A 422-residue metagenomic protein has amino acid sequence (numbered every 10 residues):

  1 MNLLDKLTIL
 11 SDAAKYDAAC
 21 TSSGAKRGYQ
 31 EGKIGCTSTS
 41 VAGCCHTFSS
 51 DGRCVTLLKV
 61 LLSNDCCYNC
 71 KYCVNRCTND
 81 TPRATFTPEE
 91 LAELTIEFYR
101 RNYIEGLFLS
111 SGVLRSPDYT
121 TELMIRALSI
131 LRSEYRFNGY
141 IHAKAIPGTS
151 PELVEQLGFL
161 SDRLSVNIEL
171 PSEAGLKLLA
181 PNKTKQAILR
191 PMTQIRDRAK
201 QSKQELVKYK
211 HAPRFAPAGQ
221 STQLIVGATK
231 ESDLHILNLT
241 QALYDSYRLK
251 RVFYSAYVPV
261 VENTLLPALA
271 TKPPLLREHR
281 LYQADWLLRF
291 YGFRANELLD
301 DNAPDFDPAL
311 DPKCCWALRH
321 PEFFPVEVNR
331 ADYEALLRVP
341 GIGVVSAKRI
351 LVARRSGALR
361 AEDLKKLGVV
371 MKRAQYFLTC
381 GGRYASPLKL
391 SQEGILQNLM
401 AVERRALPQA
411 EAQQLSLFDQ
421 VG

Functional and structural regions predicted by a protein language model:
M1-D65, V370, L378-T379, S386-Q409 (+1 more regions): Flexible, acidic/Gly-rich N-terminal and inter-domain linker regions that tether and position cofactor-handling modules
L57, C70, L109, V166 (+3 more regions): Conserved, mostly hydrophobic/aromatic
V60-E89: Canonical Radical SAM [4Fe-4S] cluster-binding loop centered on the CxxxCxxC motif and its immediate flanking residues
A92, I96, R115-L298: Conserved AdoMet/S-adenosylmethionine-binding subsite of the radical SAM
I96-S110, A284: Short Fe-S-cluster ligation motifs
A270-P273, L287-P325: Alpha-helical ds-nucleic-acid-binding substructure associated with the helix-hairpin-helix region of base-excision DNA
D305-A335, A361-G422: C-terminal extensions
